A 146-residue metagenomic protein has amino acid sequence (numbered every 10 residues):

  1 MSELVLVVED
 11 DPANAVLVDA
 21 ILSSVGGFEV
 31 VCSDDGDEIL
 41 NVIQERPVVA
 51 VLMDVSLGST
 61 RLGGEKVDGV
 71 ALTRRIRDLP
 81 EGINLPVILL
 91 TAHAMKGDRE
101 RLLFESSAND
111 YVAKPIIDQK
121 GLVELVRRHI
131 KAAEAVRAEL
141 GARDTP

Functional and structural regions predicted by a protein language model:
E9: Conserved acidic carboxylate
P12-D37: Two-component/phosphorelay signaling modules centered on CheY-like receiver
C32-T60: Acidic, metal-coordinating helix/loop segments flanking the phosphotransfer/catalytic sites of two-component signaling
Q44-R46, R75-L85, E105-S106: Conserved phosphotransfer cores of two-component systems
S56, H93-M95, I117: Short, conserved "switch-loop" micro-motifs in signal-transduction and mechanochemical regulators
G63-V67, A71, I83, A94-V112 (+2 more regions): Alpha4 helix (beta4-alpha4-beta5 surface) of REC/receiver domains from two-component response regulators
V126-P146: The C-terminal output helix
